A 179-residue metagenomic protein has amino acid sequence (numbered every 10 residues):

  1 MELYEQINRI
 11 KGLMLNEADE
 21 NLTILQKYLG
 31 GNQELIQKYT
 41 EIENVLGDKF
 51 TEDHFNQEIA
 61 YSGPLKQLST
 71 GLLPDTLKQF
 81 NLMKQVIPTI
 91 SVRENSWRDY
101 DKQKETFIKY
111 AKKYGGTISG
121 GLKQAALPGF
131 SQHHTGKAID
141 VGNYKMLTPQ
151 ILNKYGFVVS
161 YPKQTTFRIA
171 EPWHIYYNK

Functional and structural regions predicted by a protein language model:
M1-Q33, Q37, N44, D48 (+3 more regions): Charge-dense, intrinsically disordered terminal/linker segments
Q6, N21, L72, T76-Q79 (+3 more regions): Stable alpha-helical elements in mature extracytoplasmic
N21-K27, K113-K179: Catalytic cores and adjacent binding grooves of peptidoglycan-active enzymes
D48-W97: Active-site acidic/histidine clusters and adjacent loop/turn architecture that either coordinate catalytic ions
V92-K109: Acidic helix-start/capping segments at beta-turn-to-alpha-helix junctions
